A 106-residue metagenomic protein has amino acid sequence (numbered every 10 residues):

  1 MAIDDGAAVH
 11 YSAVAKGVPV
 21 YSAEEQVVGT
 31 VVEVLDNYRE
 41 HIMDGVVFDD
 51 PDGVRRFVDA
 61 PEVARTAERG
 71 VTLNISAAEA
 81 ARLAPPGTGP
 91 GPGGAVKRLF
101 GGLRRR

Functional and structural regions predicted by a protein language model:
M1-R106: Peripheral interaction segments used for macromolecular assembly
